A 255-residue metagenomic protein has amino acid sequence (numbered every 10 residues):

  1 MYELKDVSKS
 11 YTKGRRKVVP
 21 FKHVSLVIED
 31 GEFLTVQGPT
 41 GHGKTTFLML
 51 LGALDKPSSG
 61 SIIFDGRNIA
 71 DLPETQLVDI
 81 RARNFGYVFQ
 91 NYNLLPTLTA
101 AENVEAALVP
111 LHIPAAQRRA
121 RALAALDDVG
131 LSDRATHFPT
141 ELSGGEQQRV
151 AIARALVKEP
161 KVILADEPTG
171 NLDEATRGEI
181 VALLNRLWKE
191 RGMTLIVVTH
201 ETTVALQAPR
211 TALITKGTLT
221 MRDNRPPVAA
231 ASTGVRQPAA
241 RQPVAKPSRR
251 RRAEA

Functional and structural regions predicted by a protein language model:
Y2-T215: ABC family nucleotide-binding domain
T218-R252: Conserved beta-strand-loop-alpha-helix hinge in the C-terminal portion of ABC ATPase nucleotide-binding domains
